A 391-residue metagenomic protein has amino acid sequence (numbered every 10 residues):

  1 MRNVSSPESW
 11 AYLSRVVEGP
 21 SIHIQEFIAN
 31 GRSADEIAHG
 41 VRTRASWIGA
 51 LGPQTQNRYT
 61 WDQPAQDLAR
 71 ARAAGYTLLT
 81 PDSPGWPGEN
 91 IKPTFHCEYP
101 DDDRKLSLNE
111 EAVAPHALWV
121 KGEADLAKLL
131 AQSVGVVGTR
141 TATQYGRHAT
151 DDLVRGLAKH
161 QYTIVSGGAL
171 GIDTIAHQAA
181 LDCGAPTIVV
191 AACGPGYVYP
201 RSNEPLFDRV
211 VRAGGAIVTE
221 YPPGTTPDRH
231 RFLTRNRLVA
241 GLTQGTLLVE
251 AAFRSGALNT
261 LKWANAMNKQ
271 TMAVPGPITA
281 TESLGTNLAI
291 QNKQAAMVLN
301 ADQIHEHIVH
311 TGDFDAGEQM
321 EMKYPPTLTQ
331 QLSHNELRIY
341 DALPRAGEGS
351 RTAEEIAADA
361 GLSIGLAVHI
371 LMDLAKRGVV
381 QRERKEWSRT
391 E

Functional and structural regions predicted by a protein language model:
M1-N109: N-terminal positively charged helical leader segments and presequences
M1-P7, R15-E18, D82-E391: Glycine-biased, small-residue-rich flexible motifs in mid-sequence functional cores and linkers
